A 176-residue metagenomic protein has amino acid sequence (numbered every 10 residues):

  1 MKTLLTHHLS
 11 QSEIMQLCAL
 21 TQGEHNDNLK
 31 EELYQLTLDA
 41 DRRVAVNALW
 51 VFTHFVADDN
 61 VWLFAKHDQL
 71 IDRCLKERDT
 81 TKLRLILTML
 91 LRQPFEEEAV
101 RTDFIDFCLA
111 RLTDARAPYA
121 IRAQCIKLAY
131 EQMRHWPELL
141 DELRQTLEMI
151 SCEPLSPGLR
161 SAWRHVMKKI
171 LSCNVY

Functional and structural regions predicted by a protein language model:
M1-Y176: Alpha-helical scaffold domains
